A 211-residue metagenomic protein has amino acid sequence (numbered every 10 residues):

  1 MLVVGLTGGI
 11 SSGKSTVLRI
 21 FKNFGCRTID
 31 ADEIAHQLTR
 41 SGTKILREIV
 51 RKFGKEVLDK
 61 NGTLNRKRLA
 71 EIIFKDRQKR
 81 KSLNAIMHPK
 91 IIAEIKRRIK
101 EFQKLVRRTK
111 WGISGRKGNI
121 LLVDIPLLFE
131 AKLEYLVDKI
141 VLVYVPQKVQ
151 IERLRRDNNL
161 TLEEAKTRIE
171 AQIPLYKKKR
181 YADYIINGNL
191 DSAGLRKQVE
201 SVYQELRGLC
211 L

Functional and structural regions predicted by a protein language model:
M1-E33: Walker A (P-loop) phosphate-binding motif
G13, D32, L83, L122 (+3 more regions): Residue-level signal for inorganic ion chemistry
F24, F53, L136-V137, Y181: Short, structured coil segments at secondary-structure junctions
F24, L46, V50, I92 (+3 more regions): An amphipathic alpha-helix signature
R27, E33, K139, D183-Y184: Well-ordered beta-strand positions
E33-T109, I113-N119: ATP-dependent small-molecule kinase phosphotransfer cores that center on conserved nucleotide phosphate-binding segments
E94-I95, Y135-L136, R156-R207: Small-molecule kinase domains that catalyze NTP-dependent phosphoryl transfer to phosphate-bearing small molecules
K96-K100, G115-R156: ATP-dependent NMP and nucleoside kinases share a basic, alpha-helical "lid"
